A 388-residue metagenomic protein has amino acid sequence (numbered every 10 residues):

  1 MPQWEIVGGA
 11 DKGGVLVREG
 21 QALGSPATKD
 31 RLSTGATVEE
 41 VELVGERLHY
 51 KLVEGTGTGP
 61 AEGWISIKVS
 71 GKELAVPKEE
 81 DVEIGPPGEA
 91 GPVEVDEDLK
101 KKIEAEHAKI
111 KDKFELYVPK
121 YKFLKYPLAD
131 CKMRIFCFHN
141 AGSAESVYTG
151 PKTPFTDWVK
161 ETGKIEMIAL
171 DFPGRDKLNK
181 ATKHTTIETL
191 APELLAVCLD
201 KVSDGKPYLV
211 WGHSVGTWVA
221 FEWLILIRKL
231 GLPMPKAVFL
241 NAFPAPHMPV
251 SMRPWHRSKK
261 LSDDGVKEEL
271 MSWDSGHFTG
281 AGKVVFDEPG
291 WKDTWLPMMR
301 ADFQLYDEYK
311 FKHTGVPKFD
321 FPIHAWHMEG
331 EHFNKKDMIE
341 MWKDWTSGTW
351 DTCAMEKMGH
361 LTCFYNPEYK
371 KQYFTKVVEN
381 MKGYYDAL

Functional and structural regions predicted by a protein language model:
E5-R18: Short, basic/aromatic beta-hairpin or loop at an interaction surface
Q21-A27: Short alpha-helix capping/helix-loop boundary micro-motifs
S25, A36-T37, E308: Eukaryotic intrinsically disordered and solvent-exposed regulatory patches
D30-L74: SH3/SH3-like beta-barrel superfamily modules
L74-G85: Intrinsically disordered, low-complexity linker and terminal regions at domain boundaries
I84-P92: Extended acidic low-complexity intrinsically disordered regions
G91-H213, T217-L388: Domain-scale detector for complete catalytic domains at protein termini or as standalone homologs
